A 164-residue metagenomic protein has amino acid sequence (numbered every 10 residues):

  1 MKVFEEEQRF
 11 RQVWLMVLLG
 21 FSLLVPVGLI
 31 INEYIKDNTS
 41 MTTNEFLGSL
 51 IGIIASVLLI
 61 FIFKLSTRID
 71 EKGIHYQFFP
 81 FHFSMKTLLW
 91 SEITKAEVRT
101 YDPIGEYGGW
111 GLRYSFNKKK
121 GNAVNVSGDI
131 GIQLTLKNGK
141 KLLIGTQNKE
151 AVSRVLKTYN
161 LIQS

Functional and structural regions predicted by a protein language model:
M1-M41, A123: N-terminal membrane-targeting/pre-transmembrane regions
V3-F4, K119-S164: A membrane-cytosol interface segment of integral membrane proteins
E7, D70, S91, R99 (+2 more regions): A structural detector for beta-sheet-dominated domains
W14-M16, M85-L88, G145, S153-L156: A short, polar/proline- and glycine-enriched secondary-structure boundary/capping micro-motif
S40-I51: Hydrophobic alpha-helical transmembrane segments
S49-I60, S115, G121-V126: Short, solvent-exposed secondary-structure boundary motifs
I51-E97: Conserved beta-hairpin
Q77-K140: Non-transmembrane, membrane-adjacent beta-strand/coil modules in membrane-associated proteins and peripheral
